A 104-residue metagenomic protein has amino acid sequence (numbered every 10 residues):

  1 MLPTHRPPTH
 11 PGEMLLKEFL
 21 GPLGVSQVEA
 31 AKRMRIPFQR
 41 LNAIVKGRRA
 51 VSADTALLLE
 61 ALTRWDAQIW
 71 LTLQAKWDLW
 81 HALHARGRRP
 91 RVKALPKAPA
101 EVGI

Functional and structural regions predicted by a protein language model:
M1-V25, T72: A short, Lys/Arg-rich alpha-helix, primarily the initiator
L20, A31, E60: The alpha-helix within a helix-turn-helix
G24-A43: Short alpha-helical DNA-recognition segment
P37, R48, T63, Q74-W77: The DNA-recognition helices of helix-turn-helix-type DNA-binding domains
A43, L57, T72: DNA-binding alpha-helical recognition surfaces that contact promoter or target DNA
R48-A61: Short, basic-rich loop-to-helix N-cap that marks the start of a DNA-contacting helix
I69-I104: Short, charged recognition helix plus adjacent turn of helix-turn-helix-like nucleic-acid-binding domains
